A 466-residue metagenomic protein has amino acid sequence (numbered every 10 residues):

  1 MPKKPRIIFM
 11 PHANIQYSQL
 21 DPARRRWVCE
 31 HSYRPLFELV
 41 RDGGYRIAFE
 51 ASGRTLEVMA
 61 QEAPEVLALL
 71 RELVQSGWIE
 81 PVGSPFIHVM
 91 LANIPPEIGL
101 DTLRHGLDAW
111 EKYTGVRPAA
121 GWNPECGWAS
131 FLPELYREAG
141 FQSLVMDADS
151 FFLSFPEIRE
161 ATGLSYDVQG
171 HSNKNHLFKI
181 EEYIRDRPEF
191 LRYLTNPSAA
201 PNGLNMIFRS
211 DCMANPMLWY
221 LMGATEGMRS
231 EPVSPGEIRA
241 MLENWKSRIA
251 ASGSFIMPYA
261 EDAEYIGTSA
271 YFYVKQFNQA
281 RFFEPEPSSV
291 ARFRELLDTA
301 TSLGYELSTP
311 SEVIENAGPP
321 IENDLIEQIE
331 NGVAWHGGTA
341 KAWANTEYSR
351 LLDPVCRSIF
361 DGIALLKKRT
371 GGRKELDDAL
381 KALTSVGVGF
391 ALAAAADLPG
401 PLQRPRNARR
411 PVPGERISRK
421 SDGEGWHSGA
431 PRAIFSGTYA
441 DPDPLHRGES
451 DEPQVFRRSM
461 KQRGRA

Functional and structural regions predicted by a protein language model:
P2-H31, Y166, I180-E181, L194-C212 (+3 more regions): Active-site and substrate-binding clefts of carbohydrate-active enzymes
K4-P95, T102, A119-N123, Q142-D147 (+1 more regions): Short, well-structured secondary-structure segments
Y17-V28, S52-A60, P85-G99, R117-P124 (+3 more regions): The substrate-binding groove and active-site-proximal loops of carbohydrate-active enzymes, especially glycoside
Q19-D21, V58-A63, N93-P95, W128-R137 (+5 more regions): A short acidic (Asp/Glu
Y33, F37, L67-R71, L100-W110 (+6 more regions): Generic structural signal for well-ordered alpha-helices, preferentially at hydrophobic/aromatic core positions
V66-G83, R104, R137-R192, P287: Acidic, His- and aromatic-enriched active-site or binding-groove loops in soluble protein domains that engage sugars
I98-E125, Y136, W245-A251, F255-Y259: CE4/NodB-like, metal-dependent polysaccharide N-deacetylase domain that modifies extracellular/periplasmic N-acetylated
S130-V145, E295-L303: Short, surface-exposed basic-aromatic patches at helix termini and helix-loop junctions that form
